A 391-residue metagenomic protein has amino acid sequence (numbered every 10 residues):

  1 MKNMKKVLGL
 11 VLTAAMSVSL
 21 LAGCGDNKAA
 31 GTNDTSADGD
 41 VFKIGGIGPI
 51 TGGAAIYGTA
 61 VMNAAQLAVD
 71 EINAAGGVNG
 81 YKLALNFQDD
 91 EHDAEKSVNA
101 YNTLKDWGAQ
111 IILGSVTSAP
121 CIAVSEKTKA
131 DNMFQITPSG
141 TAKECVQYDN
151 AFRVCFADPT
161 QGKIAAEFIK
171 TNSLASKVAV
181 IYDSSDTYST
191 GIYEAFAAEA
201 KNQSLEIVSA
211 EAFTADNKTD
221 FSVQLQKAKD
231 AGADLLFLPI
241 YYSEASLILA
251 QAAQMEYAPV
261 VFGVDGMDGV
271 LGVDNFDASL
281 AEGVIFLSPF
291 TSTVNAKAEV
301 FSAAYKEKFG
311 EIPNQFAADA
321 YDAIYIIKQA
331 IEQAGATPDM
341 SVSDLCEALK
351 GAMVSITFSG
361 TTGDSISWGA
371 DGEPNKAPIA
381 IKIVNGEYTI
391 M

Functional and structural regions predicted by a protein language model:
M1-K43, A74, D106, M391: Short, low-complexity disordered leader/linker segments with a strong preference for bacterial N-terminal type II
N27-D34, V41, I56-N63, A75-C145 (+4 more regions): Beta-alpha junction/loop-to-helix N-cap segments that form part of ligand/metal-binding clefts
S36-D38, G45-Q66, Q88-E95, V116-T117 (+4 more regions): Extracytoplasmic "Venus flytrap"
S97, V154-K177, T190-I192, K218-S222 (+4 more regions): Hydrophobic alpha-helical segments within soluble ligand-binding/sensing domains
A151-A212, L235: An alpha-beta-alpha
A195-L287: Extracellular/periplasmic bilobed ligand-binding domains
L249-Y321, K382-I390: Extracellular/periplasmic periplasmic-binding protein-like sensory domains
E307-N314, K328-I390: Segments of small-molecule ligand-sensing domains
